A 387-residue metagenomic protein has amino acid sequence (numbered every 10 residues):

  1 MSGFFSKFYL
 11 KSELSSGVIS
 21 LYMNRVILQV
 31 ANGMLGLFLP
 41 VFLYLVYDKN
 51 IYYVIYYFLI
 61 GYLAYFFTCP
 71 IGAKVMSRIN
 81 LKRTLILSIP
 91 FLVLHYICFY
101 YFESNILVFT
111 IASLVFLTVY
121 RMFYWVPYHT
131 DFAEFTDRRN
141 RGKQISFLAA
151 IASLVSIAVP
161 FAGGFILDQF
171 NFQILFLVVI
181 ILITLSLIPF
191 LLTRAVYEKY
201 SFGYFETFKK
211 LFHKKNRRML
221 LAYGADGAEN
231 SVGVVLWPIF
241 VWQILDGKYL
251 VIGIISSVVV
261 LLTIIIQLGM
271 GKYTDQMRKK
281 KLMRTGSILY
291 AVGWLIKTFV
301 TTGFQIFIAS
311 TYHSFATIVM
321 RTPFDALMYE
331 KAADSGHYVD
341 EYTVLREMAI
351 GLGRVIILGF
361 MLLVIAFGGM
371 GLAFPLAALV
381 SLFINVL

Functional and structural regions predicted by a protein language model:
G3-F66, K214-S257: Helix-loop boundary and gating motifs at the non-cytosolic
V26, I106-Y124, G224, F304-R321: Hydrophobic core of transmembrane alpha-helices in multi-pass small-molecule transporters, especially MFS/SLC-type
F67-L81, L167, I265-K279: Helix-to-loop junctions at the C-terminal end of transmembrane segments in multipass secondary transporters
F67-Y101: Conserved MFS/SLC helix-loop-helix module at the cytosolic interface between two early adjacent transmembrane helices
P90-N105, L191, I288-T302: C-terminal ends and interior cores of transmembrane alpha-helices in multi-pass membrane transporters/permeases
V115-A152: Cytoplasmic helix-loop-helix junction between adjacent transmembrane helices in 12-TM secondary transporters
M122-D137, I318-S335: Intracellular juxtamembrane helix-capping segments at the cytosolic ends of symmetry-related transmembrane helices
I174-L192, G371-L387: Symmetry-related core transmembrane helices of the 12-TM Major Facilitator Superfamily/SLC fold
